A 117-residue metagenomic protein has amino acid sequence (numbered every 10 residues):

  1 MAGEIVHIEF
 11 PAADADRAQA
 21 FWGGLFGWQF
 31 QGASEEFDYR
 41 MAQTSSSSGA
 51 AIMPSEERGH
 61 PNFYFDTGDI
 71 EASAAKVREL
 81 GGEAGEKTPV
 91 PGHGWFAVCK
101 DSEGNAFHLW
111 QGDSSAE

Functional and structural regions predicted by a protein language model:
M1-Q19, S47, P61-F63, G112-E117: N-terminal beta-strand motif that seeds the catalytic metal site of vicinal oxygen chelate
I5-A13, S55-L80, F96-K100: Vicinal oxygen chelate
H7, M41, A51, E86 (+1 more regions): Conserved beta-strand positions that form and line the central face of beta-propeller blades
H7-Q43: N-terminal first-folded block
F10, Q31, A74-E117: Vicinal oxygen chelate
W28-P61, A106-Q111: Conserved short beta-strand elements that form part of the metal-binding/catalytic scaffold of enzyme active sites
